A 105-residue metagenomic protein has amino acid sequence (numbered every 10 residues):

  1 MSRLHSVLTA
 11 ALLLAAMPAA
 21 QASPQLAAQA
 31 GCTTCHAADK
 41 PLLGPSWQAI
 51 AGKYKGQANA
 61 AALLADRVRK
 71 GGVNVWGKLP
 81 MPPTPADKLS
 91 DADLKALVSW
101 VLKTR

Functional and structural regions predicted by a protein language model:
M1-L8: Bacterial N-terminal signal peptides that target proteins for export
A10, A16-A19: N-terminal signal peptide c-region/cleavage motif recognized by signal peptidases
Q21-A38: Sequence/structural segment immediately N-terminal to covalent heme-attachment motifs in c-type and related
T34, L43-G52, R69-A96: Axial heme c-ligation environment in periplasmic c-type cytochrome domains
K53-L63: Short microdomains enriched in Cys/His and/or Lys/Arg
A65-D66, S99: Generic alpha-helical structural context detector
L97-R105: Aromatic- and Gly/Pro-enriched helix-to-coil junctions and flexible linker segments
